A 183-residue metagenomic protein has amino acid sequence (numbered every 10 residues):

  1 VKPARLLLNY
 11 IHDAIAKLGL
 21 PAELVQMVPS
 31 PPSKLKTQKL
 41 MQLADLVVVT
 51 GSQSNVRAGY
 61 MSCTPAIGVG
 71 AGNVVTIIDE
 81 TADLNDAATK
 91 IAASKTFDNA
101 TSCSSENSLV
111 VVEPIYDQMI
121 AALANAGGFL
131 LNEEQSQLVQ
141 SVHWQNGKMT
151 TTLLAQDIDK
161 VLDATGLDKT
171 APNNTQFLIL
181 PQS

Functional and structural regions predicted by a protein language model:
V1-D86: Rossmann-like NAD(P) dinucleotide-binding subdomain of oxidoreductase/dehydrogenase enzymes
V56-S183: ALDH superfamily catalytic-core signature
